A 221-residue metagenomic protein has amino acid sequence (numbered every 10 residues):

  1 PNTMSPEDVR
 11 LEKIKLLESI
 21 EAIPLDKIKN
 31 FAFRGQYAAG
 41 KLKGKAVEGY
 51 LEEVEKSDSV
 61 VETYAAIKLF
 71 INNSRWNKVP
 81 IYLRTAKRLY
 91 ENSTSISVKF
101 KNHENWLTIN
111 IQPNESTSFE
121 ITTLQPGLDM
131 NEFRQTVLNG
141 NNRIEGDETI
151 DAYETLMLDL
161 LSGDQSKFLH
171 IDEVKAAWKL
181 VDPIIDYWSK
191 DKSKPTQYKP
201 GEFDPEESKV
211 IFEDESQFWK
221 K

Functional and structural regions predicted by a protein language model:
P1-K221: Secretory/organelle targeting and membrane-embedding segments
